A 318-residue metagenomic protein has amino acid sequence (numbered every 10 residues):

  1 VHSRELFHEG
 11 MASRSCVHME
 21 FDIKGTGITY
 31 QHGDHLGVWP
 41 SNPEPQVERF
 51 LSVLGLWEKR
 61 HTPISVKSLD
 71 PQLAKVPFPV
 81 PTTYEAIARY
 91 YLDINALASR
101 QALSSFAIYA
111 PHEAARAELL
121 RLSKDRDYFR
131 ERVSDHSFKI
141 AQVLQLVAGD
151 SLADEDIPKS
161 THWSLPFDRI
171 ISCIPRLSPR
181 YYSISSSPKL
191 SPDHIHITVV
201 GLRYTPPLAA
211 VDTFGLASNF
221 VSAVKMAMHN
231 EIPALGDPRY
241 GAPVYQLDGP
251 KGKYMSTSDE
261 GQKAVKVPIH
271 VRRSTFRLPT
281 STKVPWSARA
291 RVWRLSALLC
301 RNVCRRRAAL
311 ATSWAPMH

Functional and structural regions predicted by a protein language model:
V1-H318: FNR-like FAD-binding dehydrogenase module
